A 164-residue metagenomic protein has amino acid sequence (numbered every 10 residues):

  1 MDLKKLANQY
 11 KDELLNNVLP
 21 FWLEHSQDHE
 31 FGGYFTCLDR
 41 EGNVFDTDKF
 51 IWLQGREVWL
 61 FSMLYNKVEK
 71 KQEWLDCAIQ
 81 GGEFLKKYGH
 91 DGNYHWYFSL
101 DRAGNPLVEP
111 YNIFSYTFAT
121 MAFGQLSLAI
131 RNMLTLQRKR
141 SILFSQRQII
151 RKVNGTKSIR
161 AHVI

Functional and structural regions predicted by a protein language model:
M1-I164: Glycan-recognition and catalytic cores of secretory/periplasmic carbohydrate-active enzymes
